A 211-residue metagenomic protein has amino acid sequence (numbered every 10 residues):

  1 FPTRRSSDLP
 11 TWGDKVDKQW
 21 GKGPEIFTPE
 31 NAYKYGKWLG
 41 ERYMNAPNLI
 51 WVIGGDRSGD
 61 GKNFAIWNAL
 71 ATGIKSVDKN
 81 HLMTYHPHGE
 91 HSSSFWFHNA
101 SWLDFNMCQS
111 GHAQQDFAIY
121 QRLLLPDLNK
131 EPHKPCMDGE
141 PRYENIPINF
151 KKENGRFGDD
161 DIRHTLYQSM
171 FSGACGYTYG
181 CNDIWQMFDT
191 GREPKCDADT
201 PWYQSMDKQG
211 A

Functional and structural regions predicted by a protein language model:
R4-F105, Q109-F117: Active-site mouth of glycoside hydrolases
Q19-G21, G61, N149-D159, D189-A198: Short, flexible/disordered intra-domain loops and linkers
V52, T84, D138, T178-C181: A structural signal for short, well-ordered beta-strand segments and their strand-loop junctions that often border
R57, E90, S94, L103-F105 (+3 more regions): Active-site clefts of carbohydrate-active enzymes
N99-W102, P132, S172-G173: Short, structured coil segments at secondary-structure junctions
P135, E144-I146, D160-A211: Aromatic- and carboxylate-lined catalytic core of secreted/periplasmic carbohydrate-active enzymes
